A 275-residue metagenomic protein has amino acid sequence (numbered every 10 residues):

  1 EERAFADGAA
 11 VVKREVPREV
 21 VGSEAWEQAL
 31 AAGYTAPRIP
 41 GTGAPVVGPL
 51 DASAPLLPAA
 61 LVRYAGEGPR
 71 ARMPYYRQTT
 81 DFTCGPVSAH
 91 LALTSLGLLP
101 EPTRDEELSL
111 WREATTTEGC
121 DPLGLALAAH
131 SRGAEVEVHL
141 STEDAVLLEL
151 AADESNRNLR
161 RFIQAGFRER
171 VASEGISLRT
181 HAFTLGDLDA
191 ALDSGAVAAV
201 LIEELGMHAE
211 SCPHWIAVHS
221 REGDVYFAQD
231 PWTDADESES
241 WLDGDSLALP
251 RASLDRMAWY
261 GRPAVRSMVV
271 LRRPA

Functional and structural regions predicted by a protein language model:
E1-V47: Acyl-donor binding region in acyl/amide transferases
G41, S141, I202-E204: Short, well-ordered beta-to-alpha junction loops that form the rim of enzyme active sites and present histidine/acidic
A44-Y64: C-terminal "cap" of GNAT-fold acetyltransferases
R63-P69, D193, V197, L205 (+2 more regions): Noncatalytic regulatory segments and standalone regulatory/sensor domains
P69-L178: Cysteine-nucleophile protease catalytic domains, especially the papain-like/related folds used in DUB/UBL proteases
W111, N158-Q229: Active-site-adjacent substructure of cysteine-protease-like catalytic cores
